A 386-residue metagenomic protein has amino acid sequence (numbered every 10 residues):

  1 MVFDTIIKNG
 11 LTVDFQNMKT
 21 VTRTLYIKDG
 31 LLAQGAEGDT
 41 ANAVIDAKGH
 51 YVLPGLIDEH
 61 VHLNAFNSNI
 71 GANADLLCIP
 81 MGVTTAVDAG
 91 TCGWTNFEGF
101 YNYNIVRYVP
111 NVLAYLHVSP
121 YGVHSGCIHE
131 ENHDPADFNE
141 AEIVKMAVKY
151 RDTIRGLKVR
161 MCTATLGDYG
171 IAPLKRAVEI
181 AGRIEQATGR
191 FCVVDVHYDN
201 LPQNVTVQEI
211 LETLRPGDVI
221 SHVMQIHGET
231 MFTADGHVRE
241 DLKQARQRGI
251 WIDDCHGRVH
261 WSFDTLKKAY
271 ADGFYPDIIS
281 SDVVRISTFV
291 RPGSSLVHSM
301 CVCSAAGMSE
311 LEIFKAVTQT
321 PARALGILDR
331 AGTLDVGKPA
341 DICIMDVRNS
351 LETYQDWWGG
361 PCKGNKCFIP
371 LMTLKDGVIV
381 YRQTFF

Functional and structural regions predicted by a protein language model:
M1-L53: Histidine-rich, glycine-flanked metal-binding segment
G10, G30, G49, H60 (+10 more regions): Divalent metal-coordination and catalytic microenvironments
G10, P339-F386: C-terminal cap of metal-dependent C-N hydrolases
A47-R107: Metal-associated gating/positioning segment near the N- to mid-region
L53, Y103-Y115, I180-A187, A245: Alpha-helix-loop-beta-strand connector modules within alpha/beta enzyme cores
M81-V87, T91-C92, R107-P135, K158-T165: Metal-cofactor-binding active-site regions of metalloenzymes
G99, F138-I252, H260-D277: Histidine/acidic residue-rich metal-binding segments in metalloenzymes
D264-N349: His/Asp/Glu-enriched, well-ordered alpha-helical/loop segment that forms or immediately abuts the divalent-metal
